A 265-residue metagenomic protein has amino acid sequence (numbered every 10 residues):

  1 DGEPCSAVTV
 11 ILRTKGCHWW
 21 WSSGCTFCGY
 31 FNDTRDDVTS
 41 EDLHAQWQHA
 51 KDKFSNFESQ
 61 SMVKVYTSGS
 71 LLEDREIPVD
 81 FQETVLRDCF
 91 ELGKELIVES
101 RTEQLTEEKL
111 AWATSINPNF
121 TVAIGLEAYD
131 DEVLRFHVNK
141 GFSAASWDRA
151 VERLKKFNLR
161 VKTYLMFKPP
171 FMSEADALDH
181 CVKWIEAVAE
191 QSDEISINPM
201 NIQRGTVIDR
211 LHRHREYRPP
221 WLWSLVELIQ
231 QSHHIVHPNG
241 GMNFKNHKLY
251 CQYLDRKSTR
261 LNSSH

Functional and structural regions predicted by a protein language model:
G2-A45: Canonical Radical SAM [4Fe-4S] cluster-binding loop centered on the CxxxCxxC motif and its immediate flanking residues
G29-Q46, A50, F54-I77, C89-L105 (+2 more regions): Core AdoMet radical
K51-E58, L86-F90, A111-N119, E152-K156 (+2 more regions): Acidic (Asp/Glu)-rich catalytic clusters
S68-S70, R101-E103, E127-D131, M166-P170 (+2 more regions): Active-site beta-loop-alpha junctions enriched in small/polar residues
R75-E83, T106-S115, E174-A175: Distinct, well-ordered alpha-helical segments
E103-T106, N139-G141, P170-K183, E216-W223: Active-site glycine- and acidic-residue-rich loops that bind and position anionic ligands or nucleotide-like cofactors
A145-T206, L225-G241: Conserved C-terminal portion of the radical SAM core fold that forms the substrate/S-adenosylmethionine-binding
T259-H265: Conserved small/polar residues in nucleotide/adenosyl-binding loops
